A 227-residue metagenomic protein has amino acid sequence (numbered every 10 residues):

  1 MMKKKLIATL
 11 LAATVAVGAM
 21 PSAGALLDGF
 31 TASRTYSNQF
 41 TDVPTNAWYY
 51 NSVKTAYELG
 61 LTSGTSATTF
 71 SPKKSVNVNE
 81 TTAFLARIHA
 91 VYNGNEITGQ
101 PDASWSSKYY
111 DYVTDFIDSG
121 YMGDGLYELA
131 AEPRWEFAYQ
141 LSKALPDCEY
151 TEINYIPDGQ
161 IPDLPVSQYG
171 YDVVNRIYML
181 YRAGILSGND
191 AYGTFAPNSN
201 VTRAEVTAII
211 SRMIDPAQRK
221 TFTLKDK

Functional and structural regions predicted by a protein language model:
M1-M2: N-terminal secretory signal peptides that target proteins for export/translocation
K5-L10, T14-W48, S63-W135, K143-D172 (+2 more regions): Feature responds to low-complexity, polar/acidic, surface-exposed segments characteristic of secreted/exported proteins
V53, Q168-Y171, I177: Intrinsic, low-complexity N-terminal interaction/targeting segments
K54-L59: Mature N-terminal segment immediately following signal peptide/propeptide cleavage in secreted/periplasmic
G60, G184: Phosphate/pyrophosphate-binding loop motifs in nucleotide- or prenyl diphosphate-using proteins
Y178, R182-A183: GST-like fold's C-terminal all-alpha helical module
T202-I209: C-terminal/domain-terminus segments
